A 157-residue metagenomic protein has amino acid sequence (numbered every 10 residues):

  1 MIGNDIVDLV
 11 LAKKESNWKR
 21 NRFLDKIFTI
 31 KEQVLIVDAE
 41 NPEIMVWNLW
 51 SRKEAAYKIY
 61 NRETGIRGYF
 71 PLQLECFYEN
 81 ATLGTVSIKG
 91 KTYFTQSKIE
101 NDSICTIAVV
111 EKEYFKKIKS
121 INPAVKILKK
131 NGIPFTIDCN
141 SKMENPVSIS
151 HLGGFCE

Functional and structural regions predicted by a protein language model:
M1-E157: Core catalytic alpha/beta fold that binds nucleotide/phospho-ligands
